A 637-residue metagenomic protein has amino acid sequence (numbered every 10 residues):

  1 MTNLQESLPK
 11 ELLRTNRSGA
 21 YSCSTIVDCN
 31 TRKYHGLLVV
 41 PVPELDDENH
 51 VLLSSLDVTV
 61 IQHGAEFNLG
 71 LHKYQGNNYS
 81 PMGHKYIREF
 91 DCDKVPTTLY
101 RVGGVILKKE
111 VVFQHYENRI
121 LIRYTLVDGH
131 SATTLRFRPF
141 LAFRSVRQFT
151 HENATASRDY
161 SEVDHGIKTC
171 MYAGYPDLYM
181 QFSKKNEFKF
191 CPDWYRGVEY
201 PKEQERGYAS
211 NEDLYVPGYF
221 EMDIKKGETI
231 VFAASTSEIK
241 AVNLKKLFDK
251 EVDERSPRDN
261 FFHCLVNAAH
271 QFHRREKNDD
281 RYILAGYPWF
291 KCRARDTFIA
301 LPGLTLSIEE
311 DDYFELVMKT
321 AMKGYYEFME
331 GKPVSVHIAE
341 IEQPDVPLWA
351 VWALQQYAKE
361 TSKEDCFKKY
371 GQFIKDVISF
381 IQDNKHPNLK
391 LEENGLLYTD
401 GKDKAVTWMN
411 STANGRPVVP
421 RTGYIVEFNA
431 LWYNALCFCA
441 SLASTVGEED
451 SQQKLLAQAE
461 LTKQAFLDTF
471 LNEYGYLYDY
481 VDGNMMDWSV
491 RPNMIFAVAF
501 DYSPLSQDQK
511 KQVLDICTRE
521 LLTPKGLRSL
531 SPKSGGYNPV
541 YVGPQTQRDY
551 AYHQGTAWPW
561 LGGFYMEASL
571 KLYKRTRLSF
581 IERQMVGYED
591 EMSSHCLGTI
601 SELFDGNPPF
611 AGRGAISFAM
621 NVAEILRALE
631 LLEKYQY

Functional and structural regions predicted by a protein language model:
M1-P257, F261, P288, E310 (+4 more regions): Terminal accessory carbohydrate-recognition/targeting modules of carbohydrate-active enzymes
N68-V95, V102-I106, D383, D515-K525 (+4 more regions): Non-catalytic C-terminal accessory modules of carbohydrate-active enzymes
D128-G129, T150-N153, E162, I224-K226 (+8 more regions): Aromatic-rich carbohydrate-recognition surfaces in CAZymes
F188-M222, W408-I425, K533-D549: Glycine-rich phosphate/pyrophosphate-binding loop and adjacent beta-alpha nucleotide/cofactor-binding cores
A234-H270, I299-L304, E309-K319, Q507-E520: Carboxylate/His-rich catalytic cores and anion/metal-binding grooves
V242, Y357-K369, F438-K454, D508 (+1 more regions): Inter-helical turn/loop segments and adjacent helix faces that build the functional surface of alpha-helical bundle
H263, Q382, L389-E393, Y433-Y541 (+2 more regions): Catalytic cores of carbohydrate-active enzymes
F272-R275, D279-C292, E330-W349, A353 (+5 more regions): Carbohydrate-binding/catalytic loop surfaces
